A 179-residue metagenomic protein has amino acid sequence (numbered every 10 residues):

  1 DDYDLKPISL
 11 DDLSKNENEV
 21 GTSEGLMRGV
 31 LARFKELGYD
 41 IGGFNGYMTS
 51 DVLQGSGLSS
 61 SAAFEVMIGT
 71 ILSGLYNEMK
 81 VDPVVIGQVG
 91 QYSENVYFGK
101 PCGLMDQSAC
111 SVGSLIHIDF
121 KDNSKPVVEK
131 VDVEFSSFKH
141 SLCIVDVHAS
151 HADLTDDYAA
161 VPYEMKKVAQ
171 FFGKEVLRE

Functional and structural regions predicted by a protein language model:
D1-A62, V66-P83, Q88, N95-Y97 (+3 more regions): ATP-binding N-lobe of GHMP and related small-molecule kinases
D1-V20, H117-E179: C-terminal nucleotide
E24, A62, K80, V84-G87 (+4 more regions): Conserved structured core elements
I41, L104, S111-G113, S137-H140: Short, solvent-exposed loop/turn segments at the edges of secondary structure
Y47, G103, C110, H117-D119 (+1 more regions): Structured core elements
S56, V96-G99, M105-S108, E129-F135: A generic local secondary-structure boundary/capping motif
Q107-C110, R178-E179: Short linear motifs in intrinsically disordered
